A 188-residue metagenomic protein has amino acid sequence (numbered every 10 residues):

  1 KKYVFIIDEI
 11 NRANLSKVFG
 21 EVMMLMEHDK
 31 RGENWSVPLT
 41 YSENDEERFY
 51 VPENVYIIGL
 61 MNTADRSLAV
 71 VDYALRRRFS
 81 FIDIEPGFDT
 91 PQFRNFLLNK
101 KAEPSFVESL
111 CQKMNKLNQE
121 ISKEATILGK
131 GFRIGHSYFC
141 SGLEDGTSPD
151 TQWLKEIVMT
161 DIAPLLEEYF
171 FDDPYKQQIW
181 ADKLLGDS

Functional and structural regions predicted by a protein language model:
K1-S188: C-terminal regulatory/interaction module of P-loop NTP-utilizing enzymes
